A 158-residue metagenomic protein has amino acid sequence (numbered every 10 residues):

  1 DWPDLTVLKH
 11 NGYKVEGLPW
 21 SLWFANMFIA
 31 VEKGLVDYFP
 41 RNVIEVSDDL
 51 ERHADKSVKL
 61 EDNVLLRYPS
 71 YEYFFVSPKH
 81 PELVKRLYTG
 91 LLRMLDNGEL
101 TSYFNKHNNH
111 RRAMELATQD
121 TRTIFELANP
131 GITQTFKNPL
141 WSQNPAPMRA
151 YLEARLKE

Functional and structural regions predicted by a protein language model:
D1-L5, L22, I44-D48, H80-E82: Solvent-exposed loop/turn segments at secondary-structure junctions within structured extracellular/periplasmic domains
D1-M27: Bilobed "Venus flytrap"/periplasmic-binding protein-like clamshell domains and structurally analogous long
L5, A25-F28, V84, Y88-L91 (+1 more regions): Extracytoplasmic/secreted envelope proteins and their assembly/folding machinery, especially bacterial periplasmic
H10-N11, A25-I44: Short helices/loops that flank or line small-molecule/ion binding pockets
D37-V58: A ligand-binding cleft/hinge motif common to bilobed small-molecule-binding domains
R52-Y88, H110-P147: Periplasmic-binding protein-like
R93-H107: Periplasmic-binding protein-like
